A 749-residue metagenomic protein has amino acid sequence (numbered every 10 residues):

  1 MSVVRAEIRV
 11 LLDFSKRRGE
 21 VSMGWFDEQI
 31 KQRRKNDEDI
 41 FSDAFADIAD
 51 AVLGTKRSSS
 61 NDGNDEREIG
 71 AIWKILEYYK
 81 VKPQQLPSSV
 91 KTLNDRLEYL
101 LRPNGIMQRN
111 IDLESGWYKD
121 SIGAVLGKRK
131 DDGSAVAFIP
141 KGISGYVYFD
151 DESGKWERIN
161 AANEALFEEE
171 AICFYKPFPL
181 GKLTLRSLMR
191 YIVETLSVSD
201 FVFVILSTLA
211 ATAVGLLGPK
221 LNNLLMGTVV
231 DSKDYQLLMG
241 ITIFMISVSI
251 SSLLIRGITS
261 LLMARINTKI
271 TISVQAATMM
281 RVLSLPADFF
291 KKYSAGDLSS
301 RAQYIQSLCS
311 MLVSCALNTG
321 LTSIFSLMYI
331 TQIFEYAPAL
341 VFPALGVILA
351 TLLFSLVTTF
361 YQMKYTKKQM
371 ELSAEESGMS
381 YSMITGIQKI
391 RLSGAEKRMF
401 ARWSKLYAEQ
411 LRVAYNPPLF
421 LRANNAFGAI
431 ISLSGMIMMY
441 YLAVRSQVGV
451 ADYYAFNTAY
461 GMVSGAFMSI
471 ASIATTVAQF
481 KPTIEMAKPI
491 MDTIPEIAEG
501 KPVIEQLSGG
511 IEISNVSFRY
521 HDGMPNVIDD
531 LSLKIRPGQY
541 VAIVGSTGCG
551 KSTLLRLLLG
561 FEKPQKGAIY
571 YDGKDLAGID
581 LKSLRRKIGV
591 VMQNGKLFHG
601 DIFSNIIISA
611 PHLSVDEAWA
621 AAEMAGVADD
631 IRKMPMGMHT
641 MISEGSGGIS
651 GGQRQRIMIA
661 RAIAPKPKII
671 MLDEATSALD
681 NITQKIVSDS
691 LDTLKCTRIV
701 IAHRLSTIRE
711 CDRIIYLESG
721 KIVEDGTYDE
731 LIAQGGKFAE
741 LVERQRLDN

Functional and structural regions predicted by a protein language model:
M1-G218, D231-G240, T259, M263 (+7 more regions): Membrane-integrated ABC transporters
V198, A287-D288, S300-A316, G320 (+7 more regions): An intracellular "coupling" helix at the cytosolic face of ABC transporter transmembrane type-1 domains
V198-G218, L224-I272, M280, K291 (+3 more regions): Transmembrane-helix motif of ABC transporter permease domains
V230-S247, Y329-L349, N416-M486, I490-M491: Helix-loop-helix
V248-K269, G320-I324, P343-Q369, M383-I387 (+5 more regions): Alpha-helical transmembrane segments of multi-pass membrane proteins
R281, A374-G378, S382, G386-R391 (+9 more regions): ABC transporter TMD-NBD coupling linker
I504-N749: ABC-type nucleotide-binding domain
